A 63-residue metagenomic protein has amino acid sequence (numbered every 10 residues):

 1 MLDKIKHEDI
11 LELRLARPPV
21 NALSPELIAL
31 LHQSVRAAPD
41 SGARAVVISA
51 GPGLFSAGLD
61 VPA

Functional and structural regions predicted by a protein language model:
M1-G51: Conserved CoA-thioester-binding segment of acyl-CoA-metabolizing enzymes
A50-A63: Glycine- (often His-adjacent) and acidic-residue-rich active-site loop that binds/positions the CoA thioester
